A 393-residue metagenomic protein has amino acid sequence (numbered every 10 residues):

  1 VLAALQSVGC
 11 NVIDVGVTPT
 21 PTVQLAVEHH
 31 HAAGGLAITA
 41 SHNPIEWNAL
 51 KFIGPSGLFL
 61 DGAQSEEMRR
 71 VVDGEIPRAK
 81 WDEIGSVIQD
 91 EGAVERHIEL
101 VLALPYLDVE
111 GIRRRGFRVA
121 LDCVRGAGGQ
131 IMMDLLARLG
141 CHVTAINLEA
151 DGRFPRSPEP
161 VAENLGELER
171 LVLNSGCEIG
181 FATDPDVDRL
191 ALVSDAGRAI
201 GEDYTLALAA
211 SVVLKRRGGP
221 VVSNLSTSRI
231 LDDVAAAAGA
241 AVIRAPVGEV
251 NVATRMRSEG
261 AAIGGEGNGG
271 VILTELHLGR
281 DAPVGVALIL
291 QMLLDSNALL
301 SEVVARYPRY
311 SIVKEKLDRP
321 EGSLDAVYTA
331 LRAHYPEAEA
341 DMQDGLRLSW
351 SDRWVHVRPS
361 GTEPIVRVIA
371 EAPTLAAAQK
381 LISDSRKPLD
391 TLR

Functional and structural regions predicted by a protein language model:
V1-L5, E46-P55, I131-M133, D188-L206 (+1 more regions): Short Gly/Thr/Asp-enriched flexible loops that form oxyanion-binding sites at enzyme active sites
V1-W47, L102, D134-V193: N-terminal small/polar loop signature for handling phosphorylated ligands or for N-terminal nucleophile
Q6, V15-G16, T20-T22, E66-E99 (+3 more regions): Proline/glycine-rich low-complexity loops and linkers
V27, G111, L171-V172, T254 (+1 more regions): Replace "in large, NTP-powered and nucleic-acid-processing enzymes" with "in large, NTP-powered factors and other
N48-S175: Gly/Ser/Thr-enriched, mixed-charge loops and adjacent short helices that form phosphate/oxyanion-binding elements
F59-D61, A145-N147, R198-G218, E249 (+1 more regions): Gly/Ser/Thr-rich active-site loops/lids in small-molecule metabolic enzymes that frequently grip phosphoryl groups
I179, R216-R393: Phosphate-binding and adjacent anionic-ligand microenvironments
